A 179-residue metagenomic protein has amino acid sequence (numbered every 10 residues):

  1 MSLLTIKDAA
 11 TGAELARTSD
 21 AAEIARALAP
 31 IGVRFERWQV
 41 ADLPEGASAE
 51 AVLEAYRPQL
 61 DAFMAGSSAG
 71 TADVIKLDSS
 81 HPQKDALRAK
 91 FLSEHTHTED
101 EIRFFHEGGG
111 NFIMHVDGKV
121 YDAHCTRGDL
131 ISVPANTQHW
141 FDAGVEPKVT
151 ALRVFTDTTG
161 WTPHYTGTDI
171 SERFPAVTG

Functional and structural regions predicted by a protein language model:
M1-G66: N-terminal leader/capping segments at the start of a protein or of a new domain
R37, D73-K76, R153: Structural signal for conserved beta-strand scaffold positions within catalytic alpha/beta enzyme cores
D73-T98: Conserved short histidine dyad/triad with adjacent acidic residue
K84, F112-M114, Y121: Short, solvent-exposed loop/turn segments at secondary-structure junctions
T96-V116: Short, conserved beta-strand element in jelly-roll/cupin
C125-V145: Conserved metal-binding segment of the jelly-roll/cupin
D142-G179: Double-stranded beta-helix
